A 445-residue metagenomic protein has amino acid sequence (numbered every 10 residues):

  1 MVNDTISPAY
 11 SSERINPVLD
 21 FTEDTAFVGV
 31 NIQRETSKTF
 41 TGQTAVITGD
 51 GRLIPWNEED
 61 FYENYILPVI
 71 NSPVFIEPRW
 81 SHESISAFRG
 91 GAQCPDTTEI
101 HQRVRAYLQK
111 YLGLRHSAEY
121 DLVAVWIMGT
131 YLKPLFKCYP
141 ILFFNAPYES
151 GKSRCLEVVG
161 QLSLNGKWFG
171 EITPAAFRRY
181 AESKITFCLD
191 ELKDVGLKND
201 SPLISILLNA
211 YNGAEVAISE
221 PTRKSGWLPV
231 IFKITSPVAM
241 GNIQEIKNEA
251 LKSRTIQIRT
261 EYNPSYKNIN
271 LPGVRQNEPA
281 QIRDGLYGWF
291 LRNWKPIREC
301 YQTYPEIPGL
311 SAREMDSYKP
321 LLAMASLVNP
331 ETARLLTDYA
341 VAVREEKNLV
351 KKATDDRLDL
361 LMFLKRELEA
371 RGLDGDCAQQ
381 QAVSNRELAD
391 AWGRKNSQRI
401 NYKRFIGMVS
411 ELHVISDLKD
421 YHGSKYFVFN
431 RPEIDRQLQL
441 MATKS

Functional and structural regions predicted by a protein language model:
M1-F136, A370, G375, N396-F405 (+4 more regions): N-terminal nucleic-acid engagement/recognition segments and initiation subdomains in replication, restriction
E77-A181, I307-P308, S317-P330, T337-V341: P-loop NTPase catalytic core of nucleic-acid-dependent motor ATPases
G160, L164, P202-R223, L228-V230: Conserved catalytic/switch belt of AAA+ P-loop NTPases
F169-T186, V195-K198, P202-S205, K224-W227: Conserved alpha-helical scaffold flanking the Walker A/P-loop in AAA+ ATPase domains
T186-Y211, I243-S253: Conserved AAA+/SF3 P-loop NTPase catalytic/coupling segment centered on the Walker-B
C188-D190, A217-P221, I231-I243, Q257-R259: Structural recognition of the conserved hydrophobic beta-strand(s) that form the central parallel beta-sheet of P-loop
P229-I234, Q244-A353: Phosphate-sensing "switch" segment of ASCE/P-loop ATPases
T303-S445: DNA transaction DNA-binding modules
